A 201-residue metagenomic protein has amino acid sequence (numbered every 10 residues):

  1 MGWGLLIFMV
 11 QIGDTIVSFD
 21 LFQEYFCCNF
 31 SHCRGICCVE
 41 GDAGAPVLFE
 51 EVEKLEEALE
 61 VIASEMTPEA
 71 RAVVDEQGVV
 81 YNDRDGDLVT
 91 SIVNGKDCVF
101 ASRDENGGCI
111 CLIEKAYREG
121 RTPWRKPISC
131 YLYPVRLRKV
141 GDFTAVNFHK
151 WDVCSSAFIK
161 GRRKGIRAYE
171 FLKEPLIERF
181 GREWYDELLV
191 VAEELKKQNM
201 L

Functional and structural regions predicted by a protein language model:
W3-L201: Short loop/turn segments that flank or connect secondary-structure elements
